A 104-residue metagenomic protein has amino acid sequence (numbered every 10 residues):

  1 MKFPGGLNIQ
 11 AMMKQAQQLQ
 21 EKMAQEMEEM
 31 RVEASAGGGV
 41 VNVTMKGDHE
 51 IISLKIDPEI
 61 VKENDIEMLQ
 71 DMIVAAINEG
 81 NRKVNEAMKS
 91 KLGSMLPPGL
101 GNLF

Functional and structural regions predicted by a protein language model:
M1-E33, K83-F104: Long amphipathic alpha-helical segments used for membrane anchoring, targeting, substrate engagement, or oligomerization
N8, D65-M72: Conserved acidic
A16, H49, I73: Residue-level signature of catalytic and energy-coupling elements of molecular machines, predominantly ATP/GTP-dependent
R31, G38, P58-I60: Short, well-ordered turn and helix-capping elements at secondary-structure junctions
S35-K55: N-terminal intrinsically disordered, cationic/polar leader segments that include organellar targeting peptides
L54-I66: A short interface-forming secondary-structure element
I60-V61, Q70-D71, A87: Short, charged/polar low-complexity linear motifs in solvent-exposed/disordered segments
M72, A76-V84: Stable alpha-helical structural segments in soluble proteins, enriched in small hydrophobic residues
